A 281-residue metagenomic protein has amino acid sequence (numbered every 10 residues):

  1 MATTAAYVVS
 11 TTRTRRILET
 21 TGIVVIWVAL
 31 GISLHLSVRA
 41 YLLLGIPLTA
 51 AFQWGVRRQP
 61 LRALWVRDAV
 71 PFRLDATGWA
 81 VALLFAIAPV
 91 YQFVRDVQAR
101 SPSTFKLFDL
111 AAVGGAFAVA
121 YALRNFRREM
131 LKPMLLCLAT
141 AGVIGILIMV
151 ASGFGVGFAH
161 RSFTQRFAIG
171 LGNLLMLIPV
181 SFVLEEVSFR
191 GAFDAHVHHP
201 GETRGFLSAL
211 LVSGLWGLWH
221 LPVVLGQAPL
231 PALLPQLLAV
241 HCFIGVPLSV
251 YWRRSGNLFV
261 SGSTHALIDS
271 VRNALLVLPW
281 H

Functional and structural regions predicted by a protein language model:
M1-S10: Short, Lys/Arg-rich, polar N-terminal cytosolic tail immediately upstream of the first transmembrane signal-anchor
A5, A50-R67, F117-L123, E186: Canonical alpha-helical transmembrane segments
R13-L30, G45-A50, D75-P89, A139-I144 (+1 more regions): Alpha-helical transmembrane segments
G31-H35, A63-F182, H199-P200, Q227-A228 (+1 more regions): Juxtamembrane helix-loop-helix connectors linking adjacent transmembrane helices in multi-pass membrane enzymes
S33-Y41, F126, S255-N257: Transmembrane helix interruption/hinge and helix-loop junction motifs
A40-A50, F105-G114: Hydrophobic core segments of alpha-helical transmembrane domains in multi-pass membrane proteins
L48-F52, A116-Y121, F243-S255: Generic transmembrane alpha-helix motif of multi-pass integral membrane proteins
P133-H281: Transmembrane helix-loop-helix hairpins at the membrane interface of multi-pass integral membrane proteins
